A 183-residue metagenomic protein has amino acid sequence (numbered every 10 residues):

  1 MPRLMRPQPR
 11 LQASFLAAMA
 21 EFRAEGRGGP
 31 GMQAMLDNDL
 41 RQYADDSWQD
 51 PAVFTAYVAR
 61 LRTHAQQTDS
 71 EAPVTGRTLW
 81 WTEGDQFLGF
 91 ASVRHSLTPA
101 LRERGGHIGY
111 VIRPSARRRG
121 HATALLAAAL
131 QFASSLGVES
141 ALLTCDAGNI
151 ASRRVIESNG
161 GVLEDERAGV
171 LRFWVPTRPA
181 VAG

Functional and structural regions predicted by a protein language model:
M1-H107, F132, E164, A168-G183: GNAT-family acyltransferases
M5-P9, I112, A147: Conserved residues at beta->alpha junctions
G109-I112, R118-S135, R153-S158: Conserved acetyl-CoA-binding loop-helix of GNAT-fold acetyltransferases
R117, L143-A151: Conserved beta-strand-loop-alpha-helix junction that forms the acyl-donor binding cleft
A133-T144: Conserved GNAT acetyl-CoA-binding A-motif
